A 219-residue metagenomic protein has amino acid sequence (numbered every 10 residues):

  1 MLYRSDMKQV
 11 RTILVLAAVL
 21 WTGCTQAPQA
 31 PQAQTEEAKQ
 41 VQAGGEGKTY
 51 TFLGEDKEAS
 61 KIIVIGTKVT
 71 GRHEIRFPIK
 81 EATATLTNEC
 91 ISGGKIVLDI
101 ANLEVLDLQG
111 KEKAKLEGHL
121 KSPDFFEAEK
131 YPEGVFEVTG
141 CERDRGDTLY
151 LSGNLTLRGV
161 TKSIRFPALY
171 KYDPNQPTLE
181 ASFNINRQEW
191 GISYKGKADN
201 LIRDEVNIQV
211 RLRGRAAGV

Functional and structural regions predicted by a protein language model:
M1-T22: Sec-dependent bacterial lipoprotein signal peptides
C24-V219: Low-complexity, acidic/polar, glycine-enriched regions of mature
